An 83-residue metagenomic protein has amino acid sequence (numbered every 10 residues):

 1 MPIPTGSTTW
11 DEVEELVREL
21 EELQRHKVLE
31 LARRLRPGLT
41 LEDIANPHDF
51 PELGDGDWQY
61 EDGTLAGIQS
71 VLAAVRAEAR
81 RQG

Functional and structural regions predicted by a protein language model:
M1-T5, A77-G83: Short intrinsically disordered terminal tails
P2-A32: Short, charge/polar-rich alpha-helical segments
Q24, V28, L72-A79: A structural signal for well-ordered alpha-helices, especially hydrophobic packing surfaces of coiled-coils
L39-A77: Short, charge-rich amphipathic interface segments used for partner binding and complex assembly
